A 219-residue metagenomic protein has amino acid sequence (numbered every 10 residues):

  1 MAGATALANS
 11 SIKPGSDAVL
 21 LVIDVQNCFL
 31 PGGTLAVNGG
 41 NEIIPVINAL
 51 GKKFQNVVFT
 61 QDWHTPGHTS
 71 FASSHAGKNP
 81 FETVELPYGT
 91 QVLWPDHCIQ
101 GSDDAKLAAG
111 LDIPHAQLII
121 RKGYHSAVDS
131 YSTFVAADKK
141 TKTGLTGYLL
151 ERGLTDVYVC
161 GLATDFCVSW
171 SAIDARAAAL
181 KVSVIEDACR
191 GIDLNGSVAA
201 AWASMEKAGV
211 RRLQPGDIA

Functional and structural regions predicted by a protein language model:
M1-A8: N-terminal export signals
A18-D24, F29: Short, hydrophobic/glycine-enriched beta-strand segments
P31-G39, T133-A137: Short glycine-enriched, charge-decorated loop/helix-capping segments at active-site entrances that position
P45-D156: Active-site alpha/beta core segments
V46-L50, V168-A179: Histidine-anchored nucleotide/phosphate-binding helix
V58-Q61, V182-A188: Short internal beta-strands
V184-V198: Short, flexible loop segments at boundaries between secondary-structure elements
R211-A219: Short acidic-hydrophobic, aromatic-tinged amphipathic segments that line or gate anion-handling sites
